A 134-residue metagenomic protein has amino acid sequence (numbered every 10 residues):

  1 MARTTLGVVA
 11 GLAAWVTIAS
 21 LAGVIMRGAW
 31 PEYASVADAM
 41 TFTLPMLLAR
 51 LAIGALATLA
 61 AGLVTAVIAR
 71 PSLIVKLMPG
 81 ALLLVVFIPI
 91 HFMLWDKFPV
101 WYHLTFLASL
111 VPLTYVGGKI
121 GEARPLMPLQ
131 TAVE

Functional and structural regions predicted by a protein language model:
M1-E134: Juxtamembrane/disordered regions of integral membrane proteins
